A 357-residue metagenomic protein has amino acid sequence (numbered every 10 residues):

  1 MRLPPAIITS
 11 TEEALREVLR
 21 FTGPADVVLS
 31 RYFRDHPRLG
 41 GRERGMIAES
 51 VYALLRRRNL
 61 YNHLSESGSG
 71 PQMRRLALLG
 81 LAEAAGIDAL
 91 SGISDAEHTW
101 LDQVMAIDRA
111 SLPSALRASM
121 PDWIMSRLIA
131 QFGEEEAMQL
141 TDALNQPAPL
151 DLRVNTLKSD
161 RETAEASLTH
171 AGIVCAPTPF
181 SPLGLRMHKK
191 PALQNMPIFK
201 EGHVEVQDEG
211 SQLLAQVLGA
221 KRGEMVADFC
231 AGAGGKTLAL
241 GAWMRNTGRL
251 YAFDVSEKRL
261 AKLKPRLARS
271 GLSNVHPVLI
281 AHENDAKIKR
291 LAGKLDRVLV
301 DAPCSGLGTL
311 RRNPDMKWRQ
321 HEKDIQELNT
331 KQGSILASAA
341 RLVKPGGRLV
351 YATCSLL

Functional and structural regions predicted by a protein language model:
M1-N195, K294: Class I Rossmann-like S-adenosyl-L-methionine
E162-L357: Rossmann-like S-adenosyl-L-methionine
